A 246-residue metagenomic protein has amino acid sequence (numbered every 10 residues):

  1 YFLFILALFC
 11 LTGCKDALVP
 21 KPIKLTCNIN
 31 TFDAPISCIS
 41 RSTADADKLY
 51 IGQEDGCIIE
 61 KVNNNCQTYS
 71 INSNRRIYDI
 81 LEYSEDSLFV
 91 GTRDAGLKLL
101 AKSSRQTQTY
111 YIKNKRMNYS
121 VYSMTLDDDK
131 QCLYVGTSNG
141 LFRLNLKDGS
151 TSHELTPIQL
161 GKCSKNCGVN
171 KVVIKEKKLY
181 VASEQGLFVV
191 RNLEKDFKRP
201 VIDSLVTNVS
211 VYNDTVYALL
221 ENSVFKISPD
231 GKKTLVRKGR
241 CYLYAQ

Functional and structural regions predicted by a protein language model:
Y1-I5: Sec-dependent signal peptide recognition, specifically the positively charged N-region followed immediately by
C10-G13: C-terminal motif of bacterial Sec signal peptides marking the signal peptidase cleavage site
P20-A44, T68-E85, T109-D128, H153-K175 (+3 more regions): Short coil-to-beta transitions that initiate beta-strands within beta-rich domains
T43, D127, V190, I227-S228: Conserved Ser/Thr-centered positions that define the repeating blades of beta-propeller domains
K48-I51, S87-V90, C132-V135, K178-V181 (+1 more regions): Conserved beta-propeller blade signature
G52-C66: Beta-propeller domains
E54-I58, R93-L97, N139-F142, E184-F188 (+1 more regions): Loop/turn residues immediately N-terminal
K61-N65, A101-R105, N145-S150, R191-K195 (+1 more regions): Short loop/turn segments that connect beta-strands within beta-propeller blades
